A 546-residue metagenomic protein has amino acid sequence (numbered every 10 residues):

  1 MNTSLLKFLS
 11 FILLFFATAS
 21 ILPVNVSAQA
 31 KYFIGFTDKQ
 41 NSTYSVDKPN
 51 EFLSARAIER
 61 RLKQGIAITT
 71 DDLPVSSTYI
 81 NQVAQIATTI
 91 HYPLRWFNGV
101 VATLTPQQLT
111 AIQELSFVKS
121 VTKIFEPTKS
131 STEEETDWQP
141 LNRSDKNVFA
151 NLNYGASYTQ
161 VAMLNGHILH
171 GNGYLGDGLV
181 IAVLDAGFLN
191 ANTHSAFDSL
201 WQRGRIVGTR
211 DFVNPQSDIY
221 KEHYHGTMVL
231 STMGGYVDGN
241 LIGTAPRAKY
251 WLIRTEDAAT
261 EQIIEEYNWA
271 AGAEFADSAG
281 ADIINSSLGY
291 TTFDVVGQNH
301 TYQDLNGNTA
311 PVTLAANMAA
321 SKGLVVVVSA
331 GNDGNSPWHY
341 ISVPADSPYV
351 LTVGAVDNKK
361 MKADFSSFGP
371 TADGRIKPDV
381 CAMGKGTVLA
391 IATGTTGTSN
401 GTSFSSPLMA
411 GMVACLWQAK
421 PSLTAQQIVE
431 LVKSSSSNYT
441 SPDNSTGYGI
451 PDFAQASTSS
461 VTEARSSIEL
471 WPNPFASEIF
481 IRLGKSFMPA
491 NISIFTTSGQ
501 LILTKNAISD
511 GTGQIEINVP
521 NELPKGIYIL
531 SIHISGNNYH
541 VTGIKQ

Functional and structural regions predicted by a protein language model:
V26-T89, Q107-Q113, K119-S131: Primarily auto-inhibitory N-terminal propeptides
Q29, V46, S120, S157 (+9 more regions): Subtilisin-like serine protease catalytic core
T78-V161, H167-H170, P348: Autoinhibitory propeptides
Y158, A281-N285, Q418-E469, N473: C-terminal subdomain of the subtilisin-like protease fold in secreted/lumenal serine endopeptidases
S199-G204, T209, N358-S403: Catalytic-core environment of secreted peptidases
L230, W251-D257, Y340, A382-N444: Hydrolase catalytic cores
A276-L305, S329: Short acidic, glycine-rich surface-loop motifs adjacent to enzyme active sites
A464-W471, F475-Q546: C-terminal outer-membrane/trafficking sorting elements
